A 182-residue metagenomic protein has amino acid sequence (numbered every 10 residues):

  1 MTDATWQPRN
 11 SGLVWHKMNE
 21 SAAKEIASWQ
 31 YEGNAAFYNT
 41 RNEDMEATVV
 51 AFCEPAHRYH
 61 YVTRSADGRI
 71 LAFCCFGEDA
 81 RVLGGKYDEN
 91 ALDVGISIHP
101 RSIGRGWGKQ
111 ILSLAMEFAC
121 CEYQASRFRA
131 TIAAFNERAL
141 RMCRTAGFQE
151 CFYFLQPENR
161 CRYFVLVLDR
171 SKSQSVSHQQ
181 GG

Functional and structural regions predicted by a protein language model:
M1-K24, D169-G182: Conserved N-terminal entry element of GNAT/NAT acetyltransferase domains
K17-E20, E32-R101, E122, D169-K172: Acetyl-CoA-dependent GNAT
E25, D93, R127, R138: Amphipathic alpha-helical recognition patches that constitute DNA-binding helices
S102, G106-A115: Conserved acetyl-CoA pyrophosphate-binding loop and the N-cap/start of the following alpha-helix in GNAT-like
K109, A134-F152: Conserved active-site alpha-helix within GNAT-family acetyltransferase domains
C121-T131: Conserved GNAT acetyl-CoA-binding A-motif
T131-I132, G147-V165: Conserved catalytic-core motifs of GNAT/GCN5-like acyltransferases
